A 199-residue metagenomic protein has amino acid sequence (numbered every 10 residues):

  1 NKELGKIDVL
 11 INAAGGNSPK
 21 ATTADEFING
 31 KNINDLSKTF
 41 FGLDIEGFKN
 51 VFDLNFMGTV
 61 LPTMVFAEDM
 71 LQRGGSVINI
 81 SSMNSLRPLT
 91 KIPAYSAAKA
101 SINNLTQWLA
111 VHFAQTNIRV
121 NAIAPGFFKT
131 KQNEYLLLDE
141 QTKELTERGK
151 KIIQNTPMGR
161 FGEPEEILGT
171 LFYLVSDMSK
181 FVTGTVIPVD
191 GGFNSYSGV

Functional and structural regions predicted by a protein language model:
N1-G5: Conserved amphipathic alpha-helix within the SDR
D8, I28-V60, I78, I102: Catalytic Tyr-X3-Lys loop
T63, A98: Active-site helix of classical SDR
E68, V111-A114, K180: Alpha-helical segment proximal to the catalytic Tyr-Lys
S82: Residue(s) in the substrate-gating loop at a strand-loop-helix junction that position the organic substrate next
R87, F172, T183-V199: Short C-terminal tail/terminal secondary-structure segment of NAD(P)H-dependent dehydrogenase/reductase domains
P88-S96, W108, L136: Active-site loop-to-helix junction immediately N-terminal to the catalytic Tyr of the SDR YXXXK motif in Rossmann-fold
A114, R119, V182-G184: Short, small/polar-rich loop/turn modules that mediate ligand/substrate recognition or access, typified
